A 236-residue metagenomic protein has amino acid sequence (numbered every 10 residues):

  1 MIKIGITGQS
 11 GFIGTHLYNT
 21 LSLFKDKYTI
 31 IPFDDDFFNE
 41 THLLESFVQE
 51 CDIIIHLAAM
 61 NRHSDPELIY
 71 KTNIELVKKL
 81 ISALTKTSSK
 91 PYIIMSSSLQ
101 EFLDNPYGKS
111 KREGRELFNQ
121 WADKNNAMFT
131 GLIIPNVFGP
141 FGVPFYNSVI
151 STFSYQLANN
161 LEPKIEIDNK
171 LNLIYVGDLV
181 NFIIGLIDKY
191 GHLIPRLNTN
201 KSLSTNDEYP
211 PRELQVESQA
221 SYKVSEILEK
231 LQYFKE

Functional and structural regions predicted by a protein language model:
I2-L23: N-terminal Rossmann NAD(P)H-binding glycine-rich loop of SDR-like oxidoreductase domains
T7, Y70-I74, D104-R112, V143-N147 (+1 more regions): Short-chain dehydrogenase/reductase
D26-S46: Adenosine-cofactor binding site in Rossmann-like domains, unifying the SAM/SAH pocket of S-adenosylmethionine-dependent
N39-K79, A83-K86, Q100-D104: NAD(P)H-binding glycine-rich loop region in Rossmannoid oxidoreductase-like domains and their noncatalytic homologs
E75-R115, N125, F129-L132: Conserved Rossmann-fold NAD(P)-dependent oxidoreductase catalytic core, especially the SDR/UDP-sugar
E116-G142, Y155, N159-N172: Conserved beta-loop-beta element that borders a ligand/cofactor-binding pocket
P144-T152, E166-K189, K223-E226: Substrate-positioning beta->alpha
L186-E236: Mid/C-terminal beta-alpha module of Rossmann-like enzyme folds, strongest in SDR-family dehydrogenases/epimerases
